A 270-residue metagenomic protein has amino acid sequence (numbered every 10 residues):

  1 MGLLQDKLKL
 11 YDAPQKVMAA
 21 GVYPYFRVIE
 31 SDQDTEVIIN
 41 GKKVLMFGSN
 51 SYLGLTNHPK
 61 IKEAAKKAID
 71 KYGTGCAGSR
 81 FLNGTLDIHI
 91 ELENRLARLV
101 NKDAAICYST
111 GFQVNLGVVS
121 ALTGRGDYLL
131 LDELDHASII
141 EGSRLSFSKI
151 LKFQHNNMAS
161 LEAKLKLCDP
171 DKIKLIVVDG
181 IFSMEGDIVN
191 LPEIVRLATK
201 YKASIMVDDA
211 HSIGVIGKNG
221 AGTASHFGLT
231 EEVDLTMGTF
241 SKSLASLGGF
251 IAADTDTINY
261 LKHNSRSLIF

Functional and structural regions predicted by a protein language model:
D6-T74, A203: N-terminal "arm"/small-domain region of PLP-dependent enzymes with the aminotransferase-like
E63, K67-G111: Conserved N-terminal alpha-helix of the aminotransferase class I/II PLP-enzyme fold
C76, L129, I150, I205-M206: Hydrophobic beta-strand scaffold residues
V118-A137: Conserved PLP-anchoring active-site segment centered on the Schiff-base-forming lysine
L134, I181, D209-H211: Conserved Walker B
L151-V207: Active-site phosphate-binding strand-loop segment of PLP-dependent enzymes
Y201-S204, H211, I216-F270: Active-site C-terminal subdomain of aminotransferase-like
